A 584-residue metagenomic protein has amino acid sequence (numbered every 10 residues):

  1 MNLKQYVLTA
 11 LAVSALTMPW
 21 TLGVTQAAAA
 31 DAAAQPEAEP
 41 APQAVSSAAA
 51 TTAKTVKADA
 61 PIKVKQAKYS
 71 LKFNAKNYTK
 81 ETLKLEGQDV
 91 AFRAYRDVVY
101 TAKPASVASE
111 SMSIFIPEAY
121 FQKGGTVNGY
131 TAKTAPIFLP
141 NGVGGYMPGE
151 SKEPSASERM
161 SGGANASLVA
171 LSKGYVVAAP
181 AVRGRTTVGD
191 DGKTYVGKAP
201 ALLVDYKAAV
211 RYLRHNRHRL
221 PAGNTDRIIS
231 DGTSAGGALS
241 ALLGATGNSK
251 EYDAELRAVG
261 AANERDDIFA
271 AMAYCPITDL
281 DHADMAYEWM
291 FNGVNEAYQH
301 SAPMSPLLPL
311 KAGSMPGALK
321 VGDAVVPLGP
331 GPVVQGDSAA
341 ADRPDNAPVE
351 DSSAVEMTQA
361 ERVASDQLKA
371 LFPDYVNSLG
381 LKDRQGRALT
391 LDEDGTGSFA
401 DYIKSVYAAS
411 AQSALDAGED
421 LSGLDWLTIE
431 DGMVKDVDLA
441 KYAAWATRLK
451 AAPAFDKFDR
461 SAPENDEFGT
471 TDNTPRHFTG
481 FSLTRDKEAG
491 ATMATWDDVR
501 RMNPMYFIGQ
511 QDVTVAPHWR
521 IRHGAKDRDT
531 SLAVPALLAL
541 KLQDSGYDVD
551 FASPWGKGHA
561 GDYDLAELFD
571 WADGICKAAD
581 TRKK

Functional and structural regions predicted by a protein language model:
A10-T21: Bacterial N-terminal signal peptides
A34-V127: A domain-start/cap signature at the N-terminus of enzymes
M112, V127-Y146, E150-S151: Short beta-strand element of the alpha/beta-hydrolase
P140-V204, G244-T246, K557-G558: Cap/lid segment of the alpha/beta-hydrolase catalytic domain
V196-R219: Alpha/beta-hydrolase active-site loop
H215-V294: Primarily recognizes the serine-hydrolase "nucleophile elbow" in alpha/beta-hydrolase and SGNH/GDSL folds
Y274-T278, H282-T447: Non-catalytic, alpha-helical, charged scaffold/linker segments that couple or flank catalytic or architectural cores
F399-K583: C-terminal subdomain of alpha/beta-hydrolase-fold enzymes, centered on the catalytic histidine and its supporting
